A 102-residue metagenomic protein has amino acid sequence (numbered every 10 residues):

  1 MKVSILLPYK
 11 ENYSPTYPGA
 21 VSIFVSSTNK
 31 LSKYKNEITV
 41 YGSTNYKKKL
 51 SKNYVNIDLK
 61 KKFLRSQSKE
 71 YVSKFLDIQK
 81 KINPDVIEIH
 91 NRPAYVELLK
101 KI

Functional and structural regions predicted by a protein language model:
M1-S4: Extreme N-terminal starter segment of soluble prokaryotic enzymes
Y9-P15, F24-E70: N-terminal strand-loop element at the rim of the active site of nucleotide-sugar-dependent glycosyltransferases
N12, Y95-V96: Short glycine-rich, flexible loops that bind phosphorylated cofactors or substrates
G19-A20: Glycine-centered tight-turn and secondary-structure capping sites
V72-N83: Short, well-structured alpha-helical segments in soluble
I89-A94: Short His-centered aromatic/hydrophobic patch
K101-I102: Short, conserved loop/helix-junction motifs that constitute active-site signature segments in enzyme catalytic cores
